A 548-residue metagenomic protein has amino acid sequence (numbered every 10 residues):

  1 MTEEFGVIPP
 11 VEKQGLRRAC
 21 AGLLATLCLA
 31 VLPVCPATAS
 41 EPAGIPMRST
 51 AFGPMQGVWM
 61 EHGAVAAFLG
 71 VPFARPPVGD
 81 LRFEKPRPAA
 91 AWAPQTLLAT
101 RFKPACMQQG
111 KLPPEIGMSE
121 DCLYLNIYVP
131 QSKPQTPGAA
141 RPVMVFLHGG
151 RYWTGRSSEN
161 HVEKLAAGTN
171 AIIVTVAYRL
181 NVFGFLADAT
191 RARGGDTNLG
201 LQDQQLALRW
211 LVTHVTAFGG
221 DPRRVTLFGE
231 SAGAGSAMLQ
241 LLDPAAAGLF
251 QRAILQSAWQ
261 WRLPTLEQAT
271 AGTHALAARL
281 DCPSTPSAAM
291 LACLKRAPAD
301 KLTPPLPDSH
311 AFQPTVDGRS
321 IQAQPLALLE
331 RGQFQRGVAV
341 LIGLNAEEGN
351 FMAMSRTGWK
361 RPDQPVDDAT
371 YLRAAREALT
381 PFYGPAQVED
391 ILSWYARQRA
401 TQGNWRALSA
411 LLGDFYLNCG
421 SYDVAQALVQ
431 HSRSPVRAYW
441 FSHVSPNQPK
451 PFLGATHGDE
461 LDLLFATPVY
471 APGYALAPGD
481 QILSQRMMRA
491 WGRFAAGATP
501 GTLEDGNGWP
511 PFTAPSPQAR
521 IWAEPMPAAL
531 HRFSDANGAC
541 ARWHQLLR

Functional and structural regions predicted by a protein language model:
M1-R17: N-terminal secretory signal peptides that target proteins for export/translocation
T2, K13, A25, A37-L201 (+7 more regions): Non-catalytic accessory segments of hydrolases
A21-P33: Bacterial N-terminal signal peptides
M107-L291, R319-R356, T380, D414 (+3 more regions): Serine-hydrolase-like catalytic core of hydrolytic proteins
M118, R406, A410, N418-R548: Mobile gating loops/cap/lid regions near enzyme active sites that modulate substrate access
A299-P478: Substrate-gating cap/lid region and adjacent catalytic-acid/histidine neighborhood within extracellular/lumenal
